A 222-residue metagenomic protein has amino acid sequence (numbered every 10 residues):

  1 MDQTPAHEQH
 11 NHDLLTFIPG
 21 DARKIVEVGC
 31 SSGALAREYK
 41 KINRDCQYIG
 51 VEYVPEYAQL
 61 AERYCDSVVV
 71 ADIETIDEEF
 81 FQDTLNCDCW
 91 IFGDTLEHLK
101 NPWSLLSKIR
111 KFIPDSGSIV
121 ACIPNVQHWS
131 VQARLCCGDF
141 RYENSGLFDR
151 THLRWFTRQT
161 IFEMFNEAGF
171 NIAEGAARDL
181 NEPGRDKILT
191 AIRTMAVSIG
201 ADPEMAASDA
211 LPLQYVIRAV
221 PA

Functional and structural regions predicted by a protein language model:
M1-C89, W103-L106, C137, Q159 (+2 more regions): Conserved N-terminal segment of class I S-adenosyl-L-methionine
G93-H98: Short catalytic micro-motifs in class I SAM-dependent methyltransferases
L99-K100, I123: A structural helix-start
K100-S104, V131: Short N-terminal helix/helix-N-cap motif within the alpha/beta-hydrolase-1
W103-S118: A short glycine-rich, Lys/Arg-flanked "PGG" loop and its adjoining helix->strand segment in the class I
A121-Y142: Conserved class I S-adenosyl-L-methionine
E143-T160: Acceptor-substrate binding/catalytic loop of class I
I161-A176: A SAM-dependent methyltransferase catalytic signature shared across enzymes that methylate proteins
